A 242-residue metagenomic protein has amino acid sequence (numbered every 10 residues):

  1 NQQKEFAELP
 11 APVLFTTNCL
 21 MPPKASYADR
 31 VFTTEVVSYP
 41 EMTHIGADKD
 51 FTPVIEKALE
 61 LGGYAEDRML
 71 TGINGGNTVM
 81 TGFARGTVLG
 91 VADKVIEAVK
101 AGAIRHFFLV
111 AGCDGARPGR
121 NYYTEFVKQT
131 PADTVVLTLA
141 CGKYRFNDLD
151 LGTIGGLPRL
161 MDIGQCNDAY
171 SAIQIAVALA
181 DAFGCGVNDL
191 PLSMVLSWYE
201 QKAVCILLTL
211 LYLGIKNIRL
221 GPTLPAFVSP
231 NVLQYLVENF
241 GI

Functional and structural regions predicted by a protein language model:
N1-I242: Anaerobic metallocofactor- and corrinoid-dependent redox/one-carbon enzyme cores, especially those from methanogenesis
